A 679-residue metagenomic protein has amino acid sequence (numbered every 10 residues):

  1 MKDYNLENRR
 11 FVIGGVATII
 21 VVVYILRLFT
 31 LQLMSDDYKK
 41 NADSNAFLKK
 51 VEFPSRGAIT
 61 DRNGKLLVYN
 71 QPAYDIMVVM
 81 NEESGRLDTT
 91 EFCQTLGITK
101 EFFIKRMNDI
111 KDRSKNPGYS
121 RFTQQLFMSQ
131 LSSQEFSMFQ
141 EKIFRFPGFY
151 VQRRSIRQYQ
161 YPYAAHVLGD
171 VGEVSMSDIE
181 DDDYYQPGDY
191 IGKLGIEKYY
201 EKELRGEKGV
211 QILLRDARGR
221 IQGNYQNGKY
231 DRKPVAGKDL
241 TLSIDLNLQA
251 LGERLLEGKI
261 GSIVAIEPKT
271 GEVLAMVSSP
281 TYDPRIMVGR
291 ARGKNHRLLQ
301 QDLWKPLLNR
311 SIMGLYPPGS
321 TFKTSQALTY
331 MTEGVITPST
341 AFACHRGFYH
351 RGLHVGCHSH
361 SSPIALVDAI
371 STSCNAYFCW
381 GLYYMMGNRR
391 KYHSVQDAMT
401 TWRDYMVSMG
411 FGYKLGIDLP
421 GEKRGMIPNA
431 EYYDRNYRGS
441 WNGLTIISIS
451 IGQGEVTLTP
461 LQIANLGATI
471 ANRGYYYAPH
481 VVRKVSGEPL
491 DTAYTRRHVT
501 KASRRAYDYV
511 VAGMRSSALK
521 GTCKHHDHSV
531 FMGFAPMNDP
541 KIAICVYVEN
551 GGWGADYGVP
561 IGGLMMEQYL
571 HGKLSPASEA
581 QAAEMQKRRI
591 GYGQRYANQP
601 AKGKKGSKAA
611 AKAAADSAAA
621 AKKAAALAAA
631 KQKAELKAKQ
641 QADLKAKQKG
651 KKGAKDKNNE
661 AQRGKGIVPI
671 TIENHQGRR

Functional and structural regions predicted by a protein language model:
M1-G293, L315, A398-S408, S450 (+3 more regions): Periplasmic/cell-envelope proteins involved in peptidoglycan metabolism and beta-lactam response
D216-I221, Y225-K229, K269-T321, S325-G554 (+7 more regions): Beta-lactam-recognizing serine transpeptidase/beta-lactamase-like catalytic domain environment
